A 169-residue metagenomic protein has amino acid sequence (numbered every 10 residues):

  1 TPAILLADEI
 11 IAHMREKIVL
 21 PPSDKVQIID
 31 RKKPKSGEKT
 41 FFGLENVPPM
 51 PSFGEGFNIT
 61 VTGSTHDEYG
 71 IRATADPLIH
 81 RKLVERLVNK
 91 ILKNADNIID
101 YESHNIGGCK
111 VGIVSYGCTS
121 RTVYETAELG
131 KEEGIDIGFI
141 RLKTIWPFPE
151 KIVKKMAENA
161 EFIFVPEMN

Functional and structural regions predicted by a protein language model:
T1-N169: Flexible, low-complexity linker and terminal segments
